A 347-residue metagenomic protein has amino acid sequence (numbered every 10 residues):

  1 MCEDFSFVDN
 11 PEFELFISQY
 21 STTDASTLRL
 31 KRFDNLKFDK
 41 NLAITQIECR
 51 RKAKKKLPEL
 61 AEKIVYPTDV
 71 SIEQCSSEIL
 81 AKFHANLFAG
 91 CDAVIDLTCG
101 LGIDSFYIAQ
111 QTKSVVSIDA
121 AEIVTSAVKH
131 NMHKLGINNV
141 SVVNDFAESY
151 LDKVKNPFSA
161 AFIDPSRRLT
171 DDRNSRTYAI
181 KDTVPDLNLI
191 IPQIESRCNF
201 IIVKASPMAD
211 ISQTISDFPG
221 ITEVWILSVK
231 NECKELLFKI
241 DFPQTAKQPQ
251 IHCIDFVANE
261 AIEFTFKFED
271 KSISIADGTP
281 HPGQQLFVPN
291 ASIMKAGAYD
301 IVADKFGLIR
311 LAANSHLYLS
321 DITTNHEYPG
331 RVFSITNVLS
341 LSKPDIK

Functional and structural regions predicted by a protein language model:
M1-K347: SAM-dependent transferase fold signal centered on methyltransferase-like domains, encompassing both Class I
